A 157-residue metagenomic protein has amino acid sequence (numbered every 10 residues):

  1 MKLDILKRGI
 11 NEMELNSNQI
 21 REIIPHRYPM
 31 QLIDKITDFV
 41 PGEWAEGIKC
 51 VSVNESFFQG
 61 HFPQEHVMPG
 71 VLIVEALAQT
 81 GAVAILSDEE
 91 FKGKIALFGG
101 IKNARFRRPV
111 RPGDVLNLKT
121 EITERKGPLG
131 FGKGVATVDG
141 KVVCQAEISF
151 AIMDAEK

Functional and structural regions predicted by a protein language model:
M1-I33, T37-D38: N-terminal leader/capping segments at the start of a protein or of a new domain
I5-L6, N11-E14, G81-N117, V143-A151: Hydrophobic beta-strand-centered segment that forms part of the acyl-chain substrate-binding groove
R21, Q64, F106-R108: Beta-strand-rich interaction surfaces with strong enrichment in secreted/lumenal proteins
Y28-M68, I73: Catalytic strand-loop segment that frames the active site of acyl-thioester-processing enzymes
Q31, G42-E46, V115-N117, F131 (+1 more regions): Intrinsic-disorder/low-complexity, polar/charged segments enriched in Ser/Thr/Lys/Arg/Asp/Glu/Gln
I36, K102-D139: Hydrophobic beta-sheet segments that form the core/acyl-binding groove of ACP/CoA-dependent acyl-chain-processing
I36, M68-F91: Active-site helix/loop of acyl-thioester processing domains in fatty-acid/polyketide metabolism, spanning hotdog-fold
L129-F131, A136-E156: Mixed-charge, glycine-accented linear interaction segment located at domain edges/termini
